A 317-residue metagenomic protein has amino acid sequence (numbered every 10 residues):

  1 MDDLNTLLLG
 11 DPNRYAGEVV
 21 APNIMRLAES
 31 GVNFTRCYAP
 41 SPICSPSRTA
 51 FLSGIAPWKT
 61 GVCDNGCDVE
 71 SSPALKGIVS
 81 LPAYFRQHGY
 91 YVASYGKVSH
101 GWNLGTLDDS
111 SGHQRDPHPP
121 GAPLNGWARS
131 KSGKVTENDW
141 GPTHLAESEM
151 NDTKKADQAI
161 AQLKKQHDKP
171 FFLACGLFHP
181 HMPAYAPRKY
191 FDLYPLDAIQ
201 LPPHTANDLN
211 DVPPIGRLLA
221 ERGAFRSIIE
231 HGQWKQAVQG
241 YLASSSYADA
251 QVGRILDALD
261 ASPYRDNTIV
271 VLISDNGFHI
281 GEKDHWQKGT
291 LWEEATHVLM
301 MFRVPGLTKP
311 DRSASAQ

Functional and structural regions predicted by a protein language model:
M1-Q317: Formylglycine-dependent sulfatase
